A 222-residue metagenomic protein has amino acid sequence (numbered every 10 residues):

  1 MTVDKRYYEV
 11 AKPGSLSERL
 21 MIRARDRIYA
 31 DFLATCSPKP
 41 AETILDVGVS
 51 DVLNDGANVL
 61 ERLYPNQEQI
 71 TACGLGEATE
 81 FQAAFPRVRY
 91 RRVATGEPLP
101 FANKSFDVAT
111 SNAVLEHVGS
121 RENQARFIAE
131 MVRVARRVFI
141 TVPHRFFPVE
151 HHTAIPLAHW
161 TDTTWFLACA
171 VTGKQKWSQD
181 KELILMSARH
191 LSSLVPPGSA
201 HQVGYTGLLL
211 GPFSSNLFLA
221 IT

Functional and structural regions predicted by a protein language model:
M1-K39: Class I SAM-dependent methyltransferase Rossmann-like catalytic core, especially the SAM/SAH-binding loop
L16-R19, K174-E182: Active-site rim elements
L20-I28, G119, N123, L183-H190: Soluble or luminal CAZymes and related metallo-dependent hydrolases
E42-F147, A220: Conserved SAM-binding loop
R137-T164: Conserved class I S-adenosyl-L-methionine
W177-G198: Short alpha-helix
L183, R189, P212-L219: Short hydrophobic/aromatic beta-strand or adjacent loop that forms the aromatic wall/cage of a ligand/substrate-binding
S199-L210: Conserved S-adenosyl-L-methionine
